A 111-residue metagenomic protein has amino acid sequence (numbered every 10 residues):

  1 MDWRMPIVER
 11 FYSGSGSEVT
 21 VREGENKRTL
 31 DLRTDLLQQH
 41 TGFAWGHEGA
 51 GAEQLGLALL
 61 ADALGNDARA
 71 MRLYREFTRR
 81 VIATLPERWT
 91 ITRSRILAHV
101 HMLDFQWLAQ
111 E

Functional and structural regions predicted by a protein language model:
M1, W107-E111: Short intrinsically disordered terminal tails
M1-E23: Active-site-proximal helix-loop elements at catalytic-domain edges
E9, F43-H47, V81: Broad hydrophobic/π-residue packing in well-ordered secondary structure
R10-F11, G42, E76, D104: Intrinsic disorder/low-structure terminal segments
G16-E76: Amphipathic alpha-helical packing elements
G65-Q106: Short, compact, well-ordered microdomains
